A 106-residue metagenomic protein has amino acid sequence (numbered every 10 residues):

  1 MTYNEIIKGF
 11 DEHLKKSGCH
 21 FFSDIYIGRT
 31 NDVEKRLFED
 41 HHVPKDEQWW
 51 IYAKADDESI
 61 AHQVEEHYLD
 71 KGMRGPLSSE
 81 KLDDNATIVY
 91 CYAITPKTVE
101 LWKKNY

Functional and structural regions predicted by a protein language model:
M1-Y106: GIY-YIG nuclease catalytic motif and its immediate N-terminal context
